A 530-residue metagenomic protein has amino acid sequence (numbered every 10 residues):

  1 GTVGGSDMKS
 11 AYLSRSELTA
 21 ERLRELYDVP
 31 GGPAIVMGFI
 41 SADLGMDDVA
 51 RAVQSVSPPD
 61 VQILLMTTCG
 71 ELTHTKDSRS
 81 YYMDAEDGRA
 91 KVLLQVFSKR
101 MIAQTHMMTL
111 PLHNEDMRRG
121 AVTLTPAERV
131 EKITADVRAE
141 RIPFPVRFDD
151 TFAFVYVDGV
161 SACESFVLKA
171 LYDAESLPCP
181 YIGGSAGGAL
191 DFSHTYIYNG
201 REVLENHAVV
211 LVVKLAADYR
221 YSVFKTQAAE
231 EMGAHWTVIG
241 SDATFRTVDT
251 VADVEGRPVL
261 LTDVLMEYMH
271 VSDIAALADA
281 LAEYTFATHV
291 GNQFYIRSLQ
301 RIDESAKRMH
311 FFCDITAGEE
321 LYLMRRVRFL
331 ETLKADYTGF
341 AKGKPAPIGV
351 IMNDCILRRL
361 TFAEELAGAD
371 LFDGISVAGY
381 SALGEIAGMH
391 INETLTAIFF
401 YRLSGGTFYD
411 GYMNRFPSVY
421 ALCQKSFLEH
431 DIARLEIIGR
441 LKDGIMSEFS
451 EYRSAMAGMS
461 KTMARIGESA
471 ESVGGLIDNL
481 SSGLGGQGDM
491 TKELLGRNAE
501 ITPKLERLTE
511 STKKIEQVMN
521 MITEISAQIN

Functional and structural regions predicted by a protein language model:
V3-G485, K492-L495, S511: Hydrophobic alpha/beta core scaffold segments
E500, K504-R507, M521: Extended amphipathic alpha-helical coiled-coil/heptad-repeat regions
